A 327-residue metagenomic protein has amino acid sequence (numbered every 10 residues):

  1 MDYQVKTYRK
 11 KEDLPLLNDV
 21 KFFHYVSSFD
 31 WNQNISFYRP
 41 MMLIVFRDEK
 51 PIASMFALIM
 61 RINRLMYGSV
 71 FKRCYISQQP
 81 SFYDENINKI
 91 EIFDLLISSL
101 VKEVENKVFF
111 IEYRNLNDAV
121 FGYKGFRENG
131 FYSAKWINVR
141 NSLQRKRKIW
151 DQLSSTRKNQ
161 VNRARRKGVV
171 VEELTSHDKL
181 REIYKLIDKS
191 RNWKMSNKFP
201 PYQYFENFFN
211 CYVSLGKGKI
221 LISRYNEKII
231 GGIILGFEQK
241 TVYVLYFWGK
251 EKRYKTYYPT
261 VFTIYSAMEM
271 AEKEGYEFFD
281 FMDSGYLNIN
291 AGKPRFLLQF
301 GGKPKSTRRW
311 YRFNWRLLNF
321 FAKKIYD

Functional and structural regions predicted by a protein language model:
M1, R309-D327: Membrane-proximal basic amphipathic "stem/tether" segments
D2-L65, L116-N138, R147-R253: A conserved beta-strand-loop-helix scaffold within acyl/acetyltransferase catalytic domains
P51, I62, F82-D84, D94-V101 (+1 more regions): Aromatic (often tryptophan-rich) hydrophobic motifs at membrane interfaces
I59-P80: Conserved acyl-donor/pantetheine-binding loop and adjacent beta-alpha core of acyl/acetyltransferases and related
R73-Q78, A134-W136, G292: Short, solvent-exposed loop/turn segments at the edges of secondary structure
C74-I90, N192-S196, G249-Y257: Short histidine-centered catalytic/ligand-binding loop motif
E91-K135: Non-catalytic accessory segments adjacent to catalytic cores
